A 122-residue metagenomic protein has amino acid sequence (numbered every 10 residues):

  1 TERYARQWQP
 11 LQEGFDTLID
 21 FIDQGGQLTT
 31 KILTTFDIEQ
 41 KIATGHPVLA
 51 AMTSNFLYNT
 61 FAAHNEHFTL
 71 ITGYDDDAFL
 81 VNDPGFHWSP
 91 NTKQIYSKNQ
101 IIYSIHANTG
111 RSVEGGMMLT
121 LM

Functional and structural regions predicted by a protein language model:
T1-A5: Long amphipathic alpha-helical segments that form oligomerization/scaffold cores
R6-P10, D16-I19, Q40-G45, T53-E66 (+1 more regions): Noncatalytic regulatory segments and standalone regulatory/sensor domains
W8-P10, G25-L28: Short hydrophobic/aromatic-rich motifs at helix boundaries and adjacent loops
E13, T29-L33, Y96: Short coil/turn linker and secondary-structure boundary residues
D20-Q24: Eukaryotic charged/polar low-complexity linker/IDR segments
G26-G45: Short, solvent-exposed, low-complexity loop/linker segments
L28, I32, H64-T69: Glycine-rich, flexible loop segments associated with nucleotide phosphate handling
A50: Active-site-adjacent helical/loop segments in soluble small-molecule enzymes
